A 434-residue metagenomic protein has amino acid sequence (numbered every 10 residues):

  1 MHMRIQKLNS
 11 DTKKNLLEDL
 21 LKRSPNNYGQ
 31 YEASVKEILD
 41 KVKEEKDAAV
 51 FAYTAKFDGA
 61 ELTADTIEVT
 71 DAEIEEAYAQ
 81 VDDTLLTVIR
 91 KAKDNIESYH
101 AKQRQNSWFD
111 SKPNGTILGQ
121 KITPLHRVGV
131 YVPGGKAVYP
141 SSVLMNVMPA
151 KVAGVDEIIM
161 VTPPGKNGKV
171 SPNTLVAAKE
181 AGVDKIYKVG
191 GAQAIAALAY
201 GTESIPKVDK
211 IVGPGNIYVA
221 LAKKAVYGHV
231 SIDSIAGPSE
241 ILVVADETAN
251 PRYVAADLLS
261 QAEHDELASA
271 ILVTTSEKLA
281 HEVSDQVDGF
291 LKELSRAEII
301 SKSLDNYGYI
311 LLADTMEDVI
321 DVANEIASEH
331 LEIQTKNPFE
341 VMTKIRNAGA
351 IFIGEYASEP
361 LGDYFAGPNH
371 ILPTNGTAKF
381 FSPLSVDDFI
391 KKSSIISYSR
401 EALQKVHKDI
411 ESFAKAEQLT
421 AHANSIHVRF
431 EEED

Functional and structural regions predicted by a protein language model:
M1-H126: N-terminal Rossmann-like NAD(P)+-binding subdomain of aldehyde/semialdehyde dehydrogenases
D110-V176: Conserved small-residue-rich beta-alpha loop and adjacent elements that most often cradle the phosphate/pyrophosphate
M145-D156, K179-A181, A199-I205, K223-A225 (+1 more regions): Alpha-helix C-terminal capping segments
D156-K166, A270-S276, G354: Short internal beta-strands
G182-Y253, D257-S260, H264-S269: Conserved NAD(P)+-binding/catalytic subdomain of aldehyde/semialdehyde dehydrogenases
V212-P214, S234-A245, Q261-S284, I300-L311 (+3 more regions): Short loop-to-beta-strand entry elements in the cores of soluble alpha/beta enzymes
E325-D434: C-terminal core of ALDH-fold dehydrogenases
